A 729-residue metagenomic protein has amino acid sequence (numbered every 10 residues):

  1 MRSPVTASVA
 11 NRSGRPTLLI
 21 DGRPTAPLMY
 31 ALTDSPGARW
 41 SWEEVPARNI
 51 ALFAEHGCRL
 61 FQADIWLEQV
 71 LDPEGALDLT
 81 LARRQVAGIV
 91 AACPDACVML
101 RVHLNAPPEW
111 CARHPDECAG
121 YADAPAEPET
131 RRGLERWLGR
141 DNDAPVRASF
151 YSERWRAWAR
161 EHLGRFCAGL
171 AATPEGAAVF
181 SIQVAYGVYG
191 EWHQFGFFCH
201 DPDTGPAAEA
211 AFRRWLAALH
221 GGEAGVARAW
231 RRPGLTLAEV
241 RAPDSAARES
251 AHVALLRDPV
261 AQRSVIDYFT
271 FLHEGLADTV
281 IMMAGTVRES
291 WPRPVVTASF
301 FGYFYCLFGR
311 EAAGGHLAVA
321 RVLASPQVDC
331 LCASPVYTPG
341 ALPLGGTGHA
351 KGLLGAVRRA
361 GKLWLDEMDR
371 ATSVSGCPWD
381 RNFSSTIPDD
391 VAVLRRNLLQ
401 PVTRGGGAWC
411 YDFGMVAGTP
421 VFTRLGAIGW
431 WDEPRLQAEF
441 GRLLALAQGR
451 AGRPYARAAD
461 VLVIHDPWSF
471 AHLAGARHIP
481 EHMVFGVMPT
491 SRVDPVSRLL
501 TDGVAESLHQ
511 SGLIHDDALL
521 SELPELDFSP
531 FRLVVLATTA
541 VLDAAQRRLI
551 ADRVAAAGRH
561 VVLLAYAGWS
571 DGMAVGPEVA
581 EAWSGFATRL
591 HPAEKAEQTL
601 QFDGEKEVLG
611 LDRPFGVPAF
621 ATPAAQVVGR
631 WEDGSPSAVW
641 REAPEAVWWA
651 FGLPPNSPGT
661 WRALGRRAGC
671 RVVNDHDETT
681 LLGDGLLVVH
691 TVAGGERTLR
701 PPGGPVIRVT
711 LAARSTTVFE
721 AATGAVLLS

Functional and structural regions predicted by a protein language model:
M1-F53, G452-R453: N-terminal carbohydrate-binding accessory modules
A26-L32, F61-A63, V98-V102, F180-V184 (+4 more regions): Hydrophobic faces of well-ordered beta-strands that scaffold small-molecule active sites in alpha/beta enzyme cores
P27-W40, D64-T80, R140-E161, V260-D278 (+7 more regions): The substrate-binding groove and active-site-proximal loops of carbohydrate-active enzymes, especially glycoside
E43-R132, C167-A171, V280-W291, V541: Aromatic-lined substrate-binding rim segments of carbohydrate-active enzymes
A112-D329, S334-Y337, T347: Polysaccharide-binding and catalytic clefts of secreted carbohydrate-active enzymes
R293, A298-D502, L590-G616, V628-E632 (+3 more regions): Hydrophobic targeting/anchoring helices
V319-A320, S507-D527: A short, well-structured beta->alpha microelement
D390, A537-S729: A conserved amphipathic helix/loop scaffold that creates a polar/acidic microenvironment used either to coordinate
